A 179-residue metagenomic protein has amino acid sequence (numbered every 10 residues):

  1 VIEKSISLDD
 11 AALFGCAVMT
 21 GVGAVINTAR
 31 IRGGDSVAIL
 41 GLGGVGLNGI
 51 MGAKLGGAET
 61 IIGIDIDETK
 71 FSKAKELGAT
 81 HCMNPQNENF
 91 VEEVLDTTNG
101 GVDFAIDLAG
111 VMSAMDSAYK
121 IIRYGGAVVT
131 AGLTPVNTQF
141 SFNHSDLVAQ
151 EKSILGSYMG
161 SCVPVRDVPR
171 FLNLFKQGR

Functional and structural regions predicted by a protein language model:
V1-L40, R179: NAD(P)H dinucleotide-binding glycine-rich loop of Rossmann-like/cofactor-binding domains, especially the beta1-alpha1
V18, V91, M115, V165-P169: A general structural signal for well-ordered alpha-helical segments in protein cores
T20, V45, A53: Hydrophobic/small residue at the entry helix of a nucleotide-binding pocket
I39-L42, K54-S117: Adenosine-nucleotide cofactor-binding segment
L95, N99, V136-R179: C-terminal substrate-binding/catalytic core of Rossmann-like NAD(P)-dependent dehydrogenases/reductases
I122-R123: Helix-to-beta-strand junctions that scaffold the AdoMet/dcAdoMet cofactor pocket in Class I SAM-dependent enzymes
G126-A127, K152: Glycine-centered, small-residue-biased loops immediately flanking beta-strands in adenine/cofactor-binding cores
A131-G132: Acidic carboxylate diad motif detector
